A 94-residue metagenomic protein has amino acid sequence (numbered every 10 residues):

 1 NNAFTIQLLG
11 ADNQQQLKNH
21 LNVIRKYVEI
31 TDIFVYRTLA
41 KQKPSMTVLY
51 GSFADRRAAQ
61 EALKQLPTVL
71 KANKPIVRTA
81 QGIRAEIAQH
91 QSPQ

Functional and structural regions predicted by a protein language model:
N1-N2, N13-Q94: Extracytoplasmic
A3-L9: Active-site-flanking beta-strand signature of metal-NTP-handling nucleotidyl enzymes and homologous cyclase-like
